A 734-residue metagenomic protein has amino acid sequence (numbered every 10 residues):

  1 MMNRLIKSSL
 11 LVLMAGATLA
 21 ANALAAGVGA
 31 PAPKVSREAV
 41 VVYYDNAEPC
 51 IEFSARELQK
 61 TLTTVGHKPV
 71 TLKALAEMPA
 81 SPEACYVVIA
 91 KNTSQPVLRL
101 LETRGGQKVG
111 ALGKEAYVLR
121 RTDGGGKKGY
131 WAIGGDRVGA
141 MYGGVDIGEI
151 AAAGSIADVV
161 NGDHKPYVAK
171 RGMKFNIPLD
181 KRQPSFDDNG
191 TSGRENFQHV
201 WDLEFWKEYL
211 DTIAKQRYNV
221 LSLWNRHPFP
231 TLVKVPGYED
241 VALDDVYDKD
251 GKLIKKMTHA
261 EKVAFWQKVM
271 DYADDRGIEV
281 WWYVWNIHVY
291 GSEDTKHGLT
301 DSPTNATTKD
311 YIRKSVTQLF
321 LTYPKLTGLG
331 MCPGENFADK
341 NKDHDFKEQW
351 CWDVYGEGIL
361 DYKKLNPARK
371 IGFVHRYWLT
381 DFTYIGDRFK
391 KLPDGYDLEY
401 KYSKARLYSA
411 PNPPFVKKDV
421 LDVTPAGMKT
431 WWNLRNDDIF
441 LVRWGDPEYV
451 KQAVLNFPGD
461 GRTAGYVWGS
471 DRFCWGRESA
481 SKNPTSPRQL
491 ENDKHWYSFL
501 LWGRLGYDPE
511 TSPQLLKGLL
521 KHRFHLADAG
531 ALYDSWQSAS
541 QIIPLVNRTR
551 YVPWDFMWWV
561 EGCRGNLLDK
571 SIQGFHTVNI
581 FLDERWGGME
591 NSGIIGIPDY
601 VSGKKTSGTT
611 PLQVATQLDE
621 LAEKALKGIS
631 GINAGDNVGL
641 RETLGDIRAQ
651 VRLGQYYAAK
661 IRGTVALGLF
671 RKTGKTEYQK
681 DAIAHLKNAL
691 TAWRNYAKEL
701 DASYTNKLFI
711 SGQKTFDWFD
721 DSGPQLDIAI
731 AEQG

Functional and structural regions predicted by a protein language model:
M1-L13: Bacterial N-terminal signal peptides that target proteins for export
L11-A15, A23-D123, A157: Acidic, contiguous N-terminal accessory segments
V41-I51, Y130-G134, E195-H199, N341-H344: Second-shell loop/turn segments in exported
E57, T61, G105-T307, P324-K325 (+3 more regions): Feature activates predominantly on carbohydrate-active enzymes
L62, D136, I213, M331 (+2 more regions): Conserved, mostly hydrophobic/aromatic
V70, L75-P79, V97, N176 (+8 more regions): Catalytic-core regions of glycoside hydrolase
W285-K309, T322-G330, G334-F337, H344-E348 (+4 more regions): Aromatic-lined, polymer-binding surfaces characteristic of secreted/periplasmic polysaccharide-degrading enzymes
S470-C474, P484-G712, F716: C-terminal non-catalytic alpha-helical accessory regions
